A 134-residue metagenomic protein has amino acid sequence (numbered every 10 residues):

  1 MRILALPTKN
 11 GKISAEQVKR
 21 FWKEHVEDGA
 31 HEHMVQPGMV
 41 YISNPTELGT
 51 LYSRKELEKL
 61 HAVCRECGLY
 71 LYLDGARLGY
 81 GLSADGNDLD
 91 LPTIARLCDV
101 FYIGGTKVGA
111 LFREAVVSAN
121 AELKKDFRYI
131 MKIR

Functional and structural regions predicted by a protein language model:
M1-R134: Conserved PLP-enzyme active-site core in the AAT-like
